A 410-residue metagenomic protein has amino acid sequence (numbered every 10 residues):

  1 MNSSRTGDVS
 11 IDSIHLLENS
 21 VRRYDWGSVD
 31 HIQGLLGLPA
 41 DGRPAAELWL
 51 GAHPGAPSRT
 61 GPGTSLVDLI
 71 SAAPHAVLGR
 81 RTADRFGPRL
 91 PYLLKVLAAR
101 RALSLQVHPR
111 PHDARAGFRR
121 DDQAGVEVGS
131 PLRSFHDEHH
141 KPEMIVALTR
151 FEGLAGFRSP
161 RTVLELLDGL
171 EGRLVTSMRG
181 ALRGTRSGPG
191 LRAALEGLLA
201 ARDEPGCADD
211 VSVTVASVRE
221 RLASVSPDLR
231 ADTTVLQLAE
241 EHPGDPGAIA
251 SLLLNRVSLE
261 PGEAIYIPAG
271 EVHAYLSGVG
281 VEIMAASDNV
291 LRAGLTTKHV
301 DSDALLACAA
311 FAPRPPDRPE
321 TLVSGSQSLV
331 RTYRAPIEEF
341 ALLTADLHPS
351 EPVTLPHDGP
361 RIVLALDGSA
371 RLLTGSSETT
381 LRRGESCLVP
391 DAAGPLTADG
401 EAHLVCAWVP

Functional and structural regions predicted by a protein language model:
M1-V225, T297, S302-P315, L342: Transition-metal
A72-R81, G244-E260, L355-P356, I362-R382: A short beta-strand-loop-beta hairpin characteristic of the jelly-roll/cupin
L97-A102, P109-H112, H139-E143, T149-E152 (+4 more regions): Ligand-binding loop in jelly-roll beta-barrel domains
P205-S251: Active-site cores enriched in adjacent His and Asp/Glu residues with nearby glycine-rich loops that coordinate divalent
N255-Y275, A392: Conserved SET/PR-domain catalytic core that frames the SAM/AdoMet-binding pocket
V279-T332: C-terminal, non-catalytic macromolecule-binding modules
S326-L329, E338-D358, A392: Conserved short histidine dyad/triad with adjacent acidic residue
